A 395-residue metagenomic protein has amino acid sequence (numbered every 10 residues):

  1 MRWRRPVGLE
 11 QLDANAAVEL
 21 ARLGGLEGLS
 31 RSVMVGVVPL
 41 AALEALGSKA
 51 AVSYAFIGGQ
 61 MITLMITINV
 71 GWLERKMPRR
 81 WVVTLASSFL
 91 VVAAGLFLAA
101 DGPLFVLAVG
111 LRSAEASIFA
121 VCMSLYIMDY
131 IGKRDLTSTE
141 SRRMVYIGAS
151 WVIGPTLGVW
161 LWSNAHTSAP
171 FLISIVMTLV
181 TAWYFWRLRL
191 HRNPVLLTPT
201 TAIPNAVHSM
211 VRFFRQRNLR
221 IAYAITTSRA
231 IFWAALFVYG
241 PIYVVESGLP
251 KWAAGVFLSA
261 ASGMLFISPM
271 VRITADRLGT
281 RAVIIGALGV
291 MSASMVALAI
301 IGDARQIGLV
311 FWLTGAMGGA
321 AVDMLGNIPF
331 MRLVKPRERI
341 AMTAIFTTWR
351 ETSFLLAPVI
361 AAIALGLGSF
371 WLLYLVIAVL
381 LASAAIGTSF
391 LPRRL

Functional and structural regions predicted by a protein language model:
M1-A17, L190-I225: Juxtamembrane intracellular "pre-TM" segments in multi-pass secondary transporters
R5-M61, N218-F257: Helix-loop boundary and gating motifs at the non-cytosolic
G25, L104-F119, T227, Q306-A321: Hydrophobic core of transmembrane alpha-helices in multi-pass small-molecule transporters, especially MFS/SLC-type
V38, I118-I131, A321-V334: Intracellular juxtamembrane helix-capping segments at the cytosolic ends of symmetry-related transmembrane helices
I66-P78, W162, I267-T280, L365: Helix-to-loop junctions at the C-terminal end of transmembrane segments in multipass secondary transporters
W81-G95, I175, A282-A297, A378: Structural signature of the two symmetry-related core transmembrane helices
R112-I147: Cytoplasmic helix-loop-helix junction between adjacent transmembrane helices in 12-TM secondary transporters
R281-D323: C-terminal transmembrane helical hairpin of 12-TM major facilitator-type secondary transporters
